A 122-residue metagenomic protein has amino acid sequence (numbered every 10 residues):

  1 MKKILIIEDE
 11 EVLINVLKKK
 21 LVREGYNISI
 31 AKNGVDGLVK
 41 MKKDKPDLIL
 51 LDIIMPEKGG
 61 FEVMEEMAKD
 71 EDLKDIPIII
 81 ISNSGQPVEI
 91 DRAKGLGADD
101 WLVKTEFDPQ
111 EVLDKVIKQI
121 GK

Functional and structural regions predicted by a protein language model:
E8: Conserved acidic carboxylate
E11-S29: Two-component/phosphorelay signaling modules centered on CheY-like receiver
I30-V39, G59-G60: Helix N-cap/capping motif at the beta->alpha junctions
V39, F61-K74: Short amphipathic alpha-helix used as the core "switch/output" element in two-component signaling
D44-L50: Active-site beta3 strand of CheY-like receiver
D52, S82: Active-site residues of response regulator receiver
M55: Receiver (REC) domain active-site loop signature in two-component systems and cognate sites in sensor histidine kinases
